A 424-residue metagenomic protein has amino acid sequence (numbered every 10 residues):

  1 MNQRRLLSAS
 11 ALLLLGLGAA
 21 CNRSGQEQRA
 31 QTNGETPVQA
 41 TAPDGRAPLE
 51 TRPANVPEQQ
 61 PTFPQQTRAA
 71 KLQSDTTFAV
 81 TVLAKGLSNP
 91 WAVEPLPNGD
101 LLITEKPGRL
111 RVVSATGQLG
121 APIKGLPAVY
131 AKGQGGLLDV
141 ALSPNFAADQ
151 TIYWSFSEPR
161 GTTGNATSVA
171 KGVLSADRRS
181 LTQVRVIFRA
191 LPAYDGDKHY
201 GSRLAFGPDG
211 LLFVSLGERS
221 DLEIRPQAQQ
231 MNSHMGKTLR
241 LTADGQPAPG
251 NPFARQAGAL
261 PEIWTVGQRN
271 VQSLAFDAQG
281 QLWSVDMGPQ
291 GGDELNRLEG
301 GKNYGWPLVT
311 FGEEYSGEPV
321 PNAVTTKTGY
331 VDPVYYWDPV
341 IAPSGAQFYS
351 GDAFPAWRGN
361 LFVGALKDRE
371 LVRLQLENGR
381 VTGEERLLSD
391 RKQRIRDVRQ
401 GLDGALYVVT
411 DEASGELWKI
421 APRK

Functional and structural regions predicted by a protein language model:
M1-A9: Bacterial N-terminal signal peptides that target proteins for export
L17-A20: C-terminal motif of bacterial Sec signal peptides marking the signal peptidase cleavage site
N22-L222, S273-A275, Q281-G288, P339-E377 (+1 more regions): Acidic, Gly/Ser/Thr-rich repeat motifs that build Ca2+-stabilized beta-propeller blades
A121-G135, V184-Y200, A243-W264, P307-W337 (+1 more regions): Surface-exposed loop and turn segments in beta-propeller and other repeat-based domains that flank or scaffold
T167-D177, M231-A243, L298-E299: Beta-propeller blade signature
L222-S233: Acidic/polar, solvent-exposed loop segments in beta-strand-rich repeat domains
A259-E299: Repeat-solenoid scaffold signature
Q268, V381-L402: Conserved blade-ending motifs and adjacent loop-strand segments that build the rim/top face of beta-propeller domains
